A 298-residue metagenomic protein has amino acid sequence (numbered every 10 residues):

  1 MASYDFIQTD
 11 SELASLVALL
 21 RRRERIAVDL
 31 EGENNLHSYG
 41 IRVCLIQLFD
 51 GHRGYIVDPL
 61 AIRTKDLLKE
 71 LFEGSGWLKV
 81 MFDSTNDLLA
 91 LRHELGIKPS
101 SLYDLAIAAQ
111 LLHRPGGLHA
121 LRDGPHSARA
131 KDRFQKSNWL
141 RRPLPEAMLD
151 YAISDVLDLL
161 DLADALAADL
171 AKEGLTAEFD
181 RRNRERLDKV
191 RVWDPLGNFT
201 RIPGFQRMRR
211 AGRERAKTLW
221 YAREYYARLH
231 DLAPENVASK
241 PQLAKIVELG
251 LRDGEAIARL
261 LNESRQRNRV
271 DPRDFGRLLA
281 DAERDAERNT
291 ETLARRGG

Functional and structural regions predicted by a protein language model:
M1-C44, L48-G298: DEDD superfamily 3′-5′ metal-dependent exonuclease/proofreading module
